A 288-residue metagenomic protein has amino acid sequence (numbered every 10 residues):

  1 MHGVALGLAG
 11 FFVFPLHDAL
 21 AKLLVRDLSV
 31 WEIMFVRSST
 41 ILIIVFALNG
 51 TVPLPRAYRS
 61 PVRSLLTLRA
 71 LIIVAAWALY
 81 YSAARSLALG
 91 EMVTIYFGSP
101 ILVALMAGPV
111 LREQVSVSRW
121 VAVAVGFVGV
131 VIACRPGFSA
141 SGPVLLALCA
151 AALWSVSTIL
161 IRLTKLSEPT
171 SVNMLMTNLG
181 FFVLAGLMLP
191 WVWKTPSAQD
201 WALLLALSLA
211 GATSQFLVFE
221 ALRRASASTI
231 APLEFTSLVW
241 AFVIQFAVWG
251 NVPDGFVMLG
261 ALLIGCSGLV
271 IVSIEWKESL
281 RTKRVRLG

Functional and structural regions predicted by a protein language model:
M1-F12, L42-L68, L179-A206, F216-S226 (+1 more regions): Membrane-interface interhelical linkers
G3-G7, S60-L71, V115-F127, P143-C149 (+2 more regions): Cytoplasmic-side transmembrane-helix entry/capping segments in multi-pass membrane proteins
F11-A19, F46, A70-A78, P100-L105 (+6 more regions): Hydrophobic/small/kink-forming positions within alpha-helical transmembrane segments of polytopic membrane proteins
A19-K22, V30, V45, G137-P196 (+1 more regions): Transmembrane alpha-helical segments that form core, pore/gating elements of small-molecule transporters/exporters
L28-I41, Y81-S99, A140-L153, S197-A212 (+1 more regions): Structural signature of hydrophobic alpha-helical transmembrane segments
Y80-S82, S99-V121, V239-M258: C-terminal transmembrane-helix exit sites in multi-pass transporters
V93-G98, T164-L179, Q215-F246: Helix-helix packing/entry segments at the starts of transmembrane helices
S118-C134, F256-E275: Hydrophobic transmembrane alpha-helices of multi-pass small-molecule transport proteins
